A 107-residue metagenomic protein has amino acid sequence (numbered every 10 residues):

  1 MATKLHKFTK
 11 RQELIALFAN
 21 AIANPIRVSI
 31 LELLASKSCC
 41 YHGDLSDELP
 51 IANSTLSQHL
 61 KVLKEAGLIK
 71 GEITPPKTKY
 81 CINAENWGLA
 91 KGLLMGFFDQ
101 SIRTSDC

Functional and structural regions predicted by a protein language model:
M1-I15, A35-S36, I73, A84-C107: Amphipathic alpha-helical dimerization/coiled-coil segments that flank or bridge DNA-binding/regulatory modules
E13-A52, T74-N86: N-terminal helix-turn-helix DNA-binding core of bacterial DNA-binding proteins
D47, K64-E65: Alpha-helical residues within the helix-turn-helix
L60-K61: Short, hydrophobic-biased segments on the C-terminal half of alpha helices that form "recognition helices"
A66, K79-C81, L93: Residue-level detector of intrinsically disordered/flexible regions characterized by low predicted structural confidence
